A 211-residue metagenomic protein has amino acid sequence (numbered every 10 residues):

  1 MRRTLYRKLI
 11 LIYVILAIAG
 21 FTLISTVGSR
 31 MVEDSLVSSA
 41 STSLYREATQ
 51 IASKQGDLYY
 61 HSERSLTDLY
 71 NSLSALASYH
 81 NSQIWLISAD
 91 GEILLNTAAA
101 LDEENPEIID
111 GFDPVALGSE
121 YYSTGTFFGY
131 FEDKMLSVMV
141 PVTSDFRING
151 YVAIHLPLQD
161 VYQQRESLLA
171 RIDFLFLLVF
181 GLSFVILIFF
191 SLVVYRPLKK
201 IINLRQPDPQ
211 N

Functional and structural regions predicted by a protein language model:
M1-E92, A98-L101: Juxtamembrane segments flanking the first transmembrane helix of membrane-anchored signal-transduction proteins
S25-E33, L175-R196: Cytosolic-side ends of inner-membrane transmembrane helices, especially those that anchor bacterial signal-transduction
Y70, A98-D133: Extracytoplasmic/periplasmic sensor domains and loops in membrane signaling proteins
N96-L101, I154-L158: Short beta->alpha transition motifs characteristic of CBS
F131-V142: A short beta-strand signature within small-molecule sensing/ligand-binding domains used in signal transduction
T143-D145, A153-D173: Helix-start (N-cap) segments at beta->loop->alpha junctions that couple sensory/regulatory domains to adjoining helices
I148: Glycine-rich acetyl-CoA-binding "A-motif" of GNAT/NAT acetyltransferases
V193-N211: Membrane-proximal alpha-helical signal-transduction linkers
